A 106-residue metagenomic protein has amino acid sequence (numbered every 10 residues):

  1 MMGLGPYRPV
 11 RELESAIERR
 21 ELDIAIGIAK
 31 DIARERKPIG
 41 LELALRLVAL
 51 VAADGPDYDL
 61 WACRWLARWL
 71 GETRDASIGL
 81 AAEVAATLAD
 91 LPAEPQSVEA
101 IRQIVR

Functional and structural regions predicted by a protein language model:
M1-R106: Long, low-complexity, acidic Ser/Pro- and Gly-enriched intrinsically disordered regions in large eukaryotic
